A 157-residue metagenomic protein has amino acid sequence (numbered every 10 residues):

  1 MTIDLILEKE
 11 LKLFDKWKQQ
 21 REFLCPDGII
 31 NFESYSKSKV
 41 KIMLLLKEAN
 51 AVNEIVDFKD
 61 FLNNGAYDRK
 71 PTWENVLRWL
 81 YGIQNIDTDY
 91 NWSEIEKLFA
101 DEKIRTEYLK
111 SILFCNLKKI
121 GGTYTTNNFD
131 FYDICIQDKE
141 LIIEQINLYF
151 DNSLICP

Functional and structural regions predicted by a protein language model:
M1-N85, D101: Active-site and ligand/interface coordination hotspots across diverse enzymes and nucleic-acid-associated assemblies
K41-M43, I83-Y149: Internal alpha/beta domain cores that form substrate/cofactor-binding pockets in large enzymes and binding proteins
V76, F114-C115, P157: Long, contiguous hydrophobic alpha-helical segments, chiefly transmembrane helices and signal peptides
F150-P157: Alpha-helical hinge/cap motifs
